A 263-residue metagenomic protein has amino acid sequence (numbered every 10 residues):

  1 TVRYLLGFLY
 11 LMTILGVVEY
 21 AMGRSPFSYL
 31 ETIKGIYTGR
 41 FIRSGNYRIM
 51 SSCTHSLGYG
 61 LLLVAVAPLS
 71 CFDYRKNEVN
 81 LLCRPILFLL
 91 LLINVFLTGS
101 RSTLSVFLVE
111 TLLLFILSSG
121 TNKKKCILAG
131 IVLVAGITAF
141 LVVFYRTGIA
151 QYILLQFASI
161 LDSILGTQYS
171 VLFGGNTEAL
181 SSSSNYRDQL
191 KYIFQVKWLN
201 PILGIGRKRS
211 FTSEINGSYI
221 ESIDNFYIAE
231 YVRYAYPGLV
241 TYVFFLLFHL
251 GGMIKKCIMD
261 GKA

Functional and structural regions predicted by a protein language model:
R3-E31, F41-G45, S51-S118: Alpha-helical transmembrane segments of multi-pass inner-membrane proteins
L6, L30-Y37, M50-V66, L133-F144 (+1 more regions): Juxtamembrane/interfacial segments around transmembrane helices
L6-L15, L63, I228, V232 (+1 more regions): Transmembrane alpha-helices of multi-pass, membrane-embedded glycan-processing enzymes that use lipid-linked
I14, Y20-G23, T98, F115-G175 (+1 more regions): A membrane-periplasm/extracellular boundary helix in multi-pass inner-membrane enzymes that assemble envelope glycans
T38-G45, I164-P237: Long extracytoplasmic/lumenal interhelical loops at the membrane interface of multi-pass membrane proteins
F72-I86, S119-I127, L250-A263: Membrane-interface helix-loop-helix junctions at transmembrane boundaries of multi-pass membrane enzymes, predominantly
L108-G120, S213, R233-A263: Hydrophobic transmembrane alpha-helices and their immediate junctions
K125, I153, I202-G206, L239-T241: Extended hydrophobic-aromatic, low-complexity segments
